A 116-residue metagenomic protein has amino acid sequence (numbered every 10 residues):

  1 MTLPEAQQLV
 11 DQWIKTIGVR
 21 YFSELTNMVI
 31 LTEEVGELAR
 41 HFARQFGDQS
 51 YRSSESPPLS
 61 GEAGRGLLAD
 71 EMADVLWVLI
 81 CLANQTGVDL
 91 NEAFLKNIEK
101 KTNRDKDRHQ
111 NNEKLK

Functional and structural regions predicted by a protein language model:
M1-M72, L76-K116: Flexible "arm" and connector segments at domain edges
